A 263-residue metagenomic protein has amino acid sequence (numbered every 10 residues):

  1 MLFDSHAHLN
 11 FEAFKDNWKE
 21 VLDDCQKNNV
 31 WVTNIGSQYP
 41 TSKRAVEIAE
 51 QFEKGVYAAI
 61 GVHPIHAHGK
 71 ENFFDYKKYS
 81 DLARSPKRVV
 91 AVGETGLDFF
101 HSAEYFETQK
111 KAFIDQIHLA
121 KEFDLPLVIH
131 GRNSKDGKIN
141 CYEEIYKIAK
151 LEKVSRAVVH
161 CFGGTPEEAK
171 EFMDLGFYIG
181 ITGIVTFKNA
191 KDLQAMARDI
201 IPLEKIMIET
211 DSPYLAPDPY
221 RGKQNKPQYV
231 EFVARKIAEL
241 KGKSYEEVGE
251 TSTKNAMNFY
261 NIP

Functional and structural regions predicted by a protein language model:
M1-P263: Mid-domain alpha/beta scaffold segments of enzyme catalytic cores
